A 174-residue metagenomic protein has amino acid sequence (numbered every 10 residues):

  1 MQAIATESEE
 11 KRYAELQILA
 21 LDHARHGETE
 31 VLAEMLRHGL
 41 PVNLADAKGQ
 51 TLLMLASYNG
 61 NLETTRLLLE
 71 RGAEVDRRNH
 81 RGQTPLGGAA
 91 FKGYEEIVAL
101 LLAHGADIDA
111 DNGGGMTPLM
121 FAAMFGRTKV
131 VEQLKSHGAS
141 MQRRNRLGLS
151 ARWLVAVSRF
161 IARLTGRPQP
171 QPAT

Functional and structural regions predicted by a protein language model:
M1-A20, H104, E132-T174: Ankyrin-repeat-protein effector appendages
V31, E63-T64, E96-I97, K129-V130 (+1 more regions): Conserved ankyrin/ankyrin-like repeat signature
